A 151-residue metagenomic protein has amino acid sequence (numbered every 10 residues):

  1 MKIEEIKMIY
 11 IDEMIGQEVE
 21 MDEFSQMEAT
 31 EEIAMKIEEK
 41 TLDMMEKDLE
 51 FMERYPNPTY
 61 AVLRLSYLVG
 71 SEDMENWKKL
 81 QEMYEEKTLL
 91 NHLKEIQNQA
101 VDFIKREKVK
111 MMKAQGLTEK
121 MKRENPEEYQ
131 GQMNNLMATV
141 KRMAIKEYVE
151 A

Functional and structural regions predicted by a protein language model:
M1-K79: Oxidative protein folding and maturation machinery
I33-D48, Q97-I104, M133-M137: Short amphipathic alpha-helical coiled-coil/interface segments
E38, H92, E147-E150: Aromatic-enriched hydrophobic runs in primary sequence
R54, G70, E86-Q97, P126-N134: Conserved phosphate/pyrophosphate-binding and hydrolysis machinery centered on Walker-type P-loop NTPases, extending
P58, V62-M74, K110-A151: C-terminal charged interaction modules
E85-K122, T139: Active-site helix-to-loop segments that bind/position phosphate- or nucleotide-bearing substrates and donors across
